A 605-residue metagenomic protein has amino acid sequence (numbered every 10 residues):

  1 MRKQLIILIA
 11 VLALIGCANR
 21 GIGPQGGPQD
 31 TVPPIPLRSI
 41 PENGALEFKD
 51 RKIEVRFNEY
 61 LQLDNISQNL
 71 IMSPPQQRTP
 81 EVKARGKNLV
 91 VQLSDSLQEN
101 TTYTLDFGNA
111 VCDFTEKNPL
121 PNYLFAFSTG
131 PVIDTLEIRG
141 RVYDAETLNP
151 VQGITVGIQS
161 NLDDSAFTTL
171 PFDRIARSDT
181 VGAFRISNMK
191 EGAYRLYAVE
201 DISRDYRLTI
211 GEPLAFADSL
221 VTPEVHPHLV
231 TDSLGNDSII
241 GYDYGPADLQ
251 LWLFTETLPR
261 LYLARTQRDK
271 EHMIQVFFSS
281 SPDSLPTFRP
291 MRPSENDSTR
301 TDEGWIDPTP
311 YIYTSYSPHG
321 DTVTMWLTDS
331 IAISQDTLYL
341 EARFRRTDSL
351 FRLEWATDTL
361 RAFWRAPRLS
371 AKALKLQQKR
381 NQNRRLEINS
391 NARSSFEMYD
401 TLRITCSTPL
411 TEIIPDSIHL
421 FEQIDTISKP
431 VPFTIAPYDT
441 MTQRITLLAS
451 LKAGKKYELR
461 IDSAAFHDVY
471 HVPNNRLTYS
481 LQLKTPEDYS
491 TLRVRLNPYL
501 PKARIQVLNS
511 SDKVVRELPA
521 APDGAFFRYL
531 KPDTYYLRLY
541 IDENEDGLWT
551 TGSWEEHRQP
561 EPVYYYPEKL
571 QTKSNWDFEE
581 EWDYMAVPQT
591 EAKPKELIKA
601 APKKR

Functional and structural regions predicted by a protein language model:
R2-R605: N-terminal targeting or signal-anchor segments and their processing/structural boundaries
